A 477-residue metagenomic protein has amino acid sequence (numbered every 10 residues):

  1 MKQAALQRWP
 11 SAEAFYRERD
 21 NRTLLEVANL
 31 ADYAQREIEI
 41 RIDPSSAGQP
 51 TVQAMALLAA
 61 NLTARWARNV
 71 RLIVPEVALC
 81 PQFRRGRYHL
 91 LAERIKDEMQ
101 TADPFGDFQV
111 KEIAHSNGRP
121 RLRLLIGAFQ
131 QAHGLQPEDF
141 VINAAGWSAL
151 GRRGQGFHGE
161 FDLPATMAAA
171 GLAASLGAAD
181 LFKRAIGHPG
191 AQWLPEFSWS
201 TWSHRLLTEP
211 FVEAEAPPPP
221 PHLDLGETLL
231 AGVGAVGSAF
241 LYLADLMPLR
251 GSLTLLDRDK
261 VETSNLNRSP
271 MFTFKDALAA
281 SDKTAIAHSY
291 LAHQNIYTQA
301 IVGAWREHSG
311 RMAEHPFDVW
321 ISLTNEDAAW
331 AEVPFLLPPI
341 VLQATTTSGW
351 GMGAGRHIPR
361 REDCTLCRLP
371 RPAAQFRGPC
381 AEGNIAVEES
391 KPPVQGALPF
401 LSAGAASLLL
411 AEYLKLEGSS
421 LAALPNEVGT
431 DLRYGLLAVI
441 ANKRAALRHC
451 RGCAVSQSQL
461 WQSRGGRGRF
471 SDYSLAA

Functional and structural regions predicted by a protein language model:
M1-R250, G310-A477: Glycine-rich phosphate/adenylate-binding loop
V74-A78, T254-N267: Conserved acidic E/D residue at the C-terminus of a beta-strand in Rossmann-like folds
F83, V261-K275: Conserved N-terminal glycine-rich FAD pyrophosphate-binding loop of Rossmann-like flavoproteins
R87-F105, F272-Q294: N-terminal glycine-rich dinucleotide-binding loop that anchors FAD/FMN and/or NAD(P) in oxidoreductases
Q109-I113, L256, Q299-G303: General small-molecule cofactor/ligand-binding pocket signal
W199-S203, L255-D257, V302: Extended hydrophobic secondary-structure segments that form protein cores and membrane-embedded regions
M271, S281-K283, A300, F317-D318: Glycine-rich phosphate/ribose-binding loops and adjacent secondary-structure elements that form binding surfaces
A292-S309: S-adenosyl-L-methionine
